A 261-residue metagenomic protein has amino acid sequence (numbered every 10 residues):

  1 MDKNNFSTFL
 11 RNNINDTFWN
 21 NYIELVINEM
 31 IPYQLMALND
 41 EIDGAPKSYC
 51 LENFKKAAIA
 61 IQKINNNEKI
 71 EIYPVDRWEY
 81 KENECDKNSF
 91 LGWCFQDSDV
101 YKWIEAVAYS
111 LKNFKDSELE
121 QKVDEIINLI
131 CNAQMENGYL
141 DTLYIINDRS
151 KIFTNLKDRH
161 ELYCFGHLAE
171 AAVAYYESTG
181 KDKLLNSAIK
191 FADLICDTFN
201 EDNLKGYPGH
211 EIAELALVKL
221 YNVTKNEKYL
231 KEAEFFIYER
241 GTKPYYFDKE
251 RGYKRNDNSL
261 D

Functional and structural regions predicted by a protein language model:
M1-D261: Glycan-recognition and catalytic cores of secretory/periplasmic carbohydrate-active enzymes
